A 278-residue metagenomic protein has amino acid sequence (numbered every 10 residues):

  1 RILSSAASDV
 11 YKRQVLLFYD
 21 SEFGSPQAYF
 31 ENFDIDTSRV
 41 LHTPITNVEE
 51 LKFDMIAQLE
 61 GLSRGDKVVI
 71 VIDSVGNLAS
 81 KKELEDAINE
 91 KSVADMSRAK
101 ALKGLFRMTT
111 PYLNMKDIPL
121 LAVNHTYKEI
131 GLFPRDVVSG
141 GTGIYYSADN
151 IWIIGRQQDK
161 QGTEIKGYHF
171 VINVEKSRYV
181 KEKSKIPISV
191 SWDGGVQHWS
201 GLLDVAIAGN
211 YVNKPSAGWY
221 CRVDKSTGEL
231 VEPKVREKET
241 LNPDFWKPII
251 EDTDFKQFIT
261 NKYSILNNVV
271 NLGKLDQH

Functional and structural regions predicted by a protein language model:
R1-Y11: Single conserved hydrophobic/aromatic residue that forms the stacking wall/gate of nucleotide- or nucleobase-binding
K12, Y29-D36, A57-L62, N77-K81 (+9 more regions): Conserved, well-folded catalytic cores of nucleic-acid-processing and energy-transducing macromolecular machines
R13-A94, A99-G104: Conserved inter-motif catalytic segment of the P-loop NTP-binding fold
G24, K128, C221: Positions that flank functional sites
A28-Y29, L132-F133, K225: Short Asp/Glu-rich motifs
D95-G209: Phosphate-binding/switch region of NTP-binding enzymes
K160-H278: C-terminal regions of RecA-like/P-loop NTPase motor modules
